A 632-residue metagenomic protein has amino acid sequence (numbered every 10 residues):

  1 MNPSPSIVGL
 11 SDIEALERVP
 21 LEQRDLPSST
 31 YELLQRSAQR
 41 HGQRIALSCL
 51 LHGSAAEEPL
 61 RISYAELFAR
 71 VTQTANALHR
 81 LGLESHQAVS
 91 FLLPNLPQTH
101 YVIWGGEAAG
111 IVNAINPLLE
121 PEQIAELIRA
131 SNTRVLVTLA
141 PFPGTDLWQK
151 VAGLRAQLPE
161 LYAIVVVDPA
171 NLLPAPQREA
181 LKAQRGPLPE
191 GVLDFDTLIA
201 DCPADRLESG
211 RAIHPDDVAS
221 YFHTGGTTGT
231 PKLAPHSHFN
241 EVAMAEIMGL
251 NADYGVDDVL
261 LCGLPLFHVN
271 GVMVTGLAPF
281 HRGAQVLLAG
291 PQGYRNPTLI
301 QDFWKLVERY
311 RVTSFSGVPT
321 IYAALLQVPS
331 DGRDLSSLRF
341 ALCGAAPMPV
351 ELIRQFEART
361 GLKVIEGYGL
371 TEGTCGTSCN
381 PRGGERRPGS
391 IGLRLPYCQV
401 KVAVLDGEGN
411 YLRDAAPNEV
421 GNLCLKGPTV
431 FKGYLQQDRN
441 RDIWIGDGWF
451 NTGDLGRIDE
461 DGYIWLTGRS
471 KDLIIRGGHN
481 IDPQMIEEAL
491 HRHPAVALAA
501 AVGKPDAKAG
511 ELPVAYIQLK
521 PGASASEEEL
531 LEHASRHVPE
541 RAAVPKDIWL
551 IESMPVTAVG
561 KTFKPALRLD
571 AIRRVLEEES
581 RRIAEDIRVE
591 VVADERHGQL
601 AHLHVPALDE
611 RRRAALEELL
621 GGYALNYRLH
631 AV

Functional and structural regions predicted by a protein language model:
L26, Q43-L96, H100-I103, E120-A125 (+2 more regions): Conserved AMP-binding/adenylate-forming core of the ANL superfamily
P27, G42-I45, V165-V166, N171-L172 (+4 more regions): Conserved pre-ATP/AMP-binding loop-to-beta segment of ANL
R61-A65, A219-A243: Conserved AMP-binding A3 loop
R80, I111-D196, N626-A631: Structural core segment of the AMP-binding/adenylate-forming
E107, V242-V259, V269-T313, V328: Conserved AMP-binding/adenylation subdomain of ANL enzymes
L119-R129, L136-P141, E308, F315 (+8 more regions): AMP-binding/adenylate-forming catalytic core of the ANL superfamily
T138-A152, A170-N171, A289-G293, E308-Q355 (+3 more regions): Adenylate-forming
A289, F340-G344, M348-G367, T371-I464 (+2 more regions): Conserved AMP-binding/adenylate-forming
